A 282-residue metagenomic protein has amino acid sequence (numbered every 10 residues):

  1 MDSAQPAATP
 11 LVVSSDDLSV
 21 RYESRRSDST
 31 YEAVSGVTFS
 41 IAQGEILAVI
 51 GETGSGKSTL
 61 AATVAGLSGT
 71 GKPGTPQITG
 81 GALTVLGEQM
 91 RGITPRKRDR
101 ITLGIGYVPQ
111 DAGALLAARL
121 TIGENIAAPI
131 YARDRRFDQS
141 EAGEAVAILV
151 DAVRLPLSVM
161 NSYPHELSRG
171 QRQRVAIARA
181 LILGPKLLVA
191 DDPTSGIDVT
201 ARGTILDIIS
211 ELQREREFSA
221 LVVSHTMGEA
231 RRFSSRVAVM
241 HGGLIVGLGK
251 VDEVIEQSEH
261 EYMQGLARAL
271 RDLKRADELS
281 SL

Functional and structural regions predicted by a protein language model:
Q77-T79, Q89-G106, A132, V254-S258: ABC ATPase NBD coupling module
S140-S158: Conserved ABC ATPase "signature" region
Y163-L167, Q171: Conserved ABC ATPase signature
I182-K186: A short, proline-enriched helix->beta-strand linker immediately N-terminal to the Walker B motif in ABC-type P-loop
S224-H225: H-loop/switch region of ABC-family ATPase nucleotide-binding domains
L248-G249: ABC ATPase "signature
